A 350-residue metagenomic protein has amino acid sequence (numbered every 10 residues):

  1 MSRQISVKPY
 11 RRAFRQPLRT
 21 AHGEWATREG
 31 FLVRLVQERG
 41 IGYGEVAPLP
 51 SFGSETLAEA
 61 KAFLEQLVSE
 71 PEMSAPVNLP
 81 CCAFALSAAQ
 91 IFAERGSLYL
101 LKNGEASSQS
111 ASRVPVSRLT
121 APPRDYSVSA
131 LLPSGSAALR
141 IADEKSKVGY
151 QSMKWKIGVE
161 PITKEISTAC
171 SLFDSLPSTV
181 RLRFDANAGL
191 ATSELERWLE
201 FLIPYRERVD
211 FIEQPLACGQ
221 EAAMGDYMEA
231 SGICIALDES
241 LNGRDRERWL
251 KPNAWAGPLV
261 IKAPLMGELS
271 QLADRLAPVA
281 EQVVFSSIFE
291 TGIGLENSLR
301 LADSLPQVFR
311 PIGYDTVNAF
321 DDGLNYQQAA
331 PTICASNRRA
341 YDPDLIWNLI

Functional and structural regions predicted by a protein language model:
M1-L182, N187-G189, E196, I203 (+1 more regions): N-terminal capping/lid subdomain adjacent to the active-site entrance of alpha/beta enzymes
Y10-A13, S134, L241, F289 (+1 more regions): Short, solvent-exposed coil/turn elements at secondary-structure transition points
G40, L67-P76, G257, E281-F285 (+1 more regions): A short pocket-lining beta-strand/turn micro-motif at the edge of beta-sheets
K154-K156, K262-L265, G313: A general lysine-centric signal
E160-I288, G292-A302, D321-A329: Catalytic core of soluble alpha/beta enzymes
S287-I350: C-terminal alpha-helical cap/extension of soluble enzyme domains
